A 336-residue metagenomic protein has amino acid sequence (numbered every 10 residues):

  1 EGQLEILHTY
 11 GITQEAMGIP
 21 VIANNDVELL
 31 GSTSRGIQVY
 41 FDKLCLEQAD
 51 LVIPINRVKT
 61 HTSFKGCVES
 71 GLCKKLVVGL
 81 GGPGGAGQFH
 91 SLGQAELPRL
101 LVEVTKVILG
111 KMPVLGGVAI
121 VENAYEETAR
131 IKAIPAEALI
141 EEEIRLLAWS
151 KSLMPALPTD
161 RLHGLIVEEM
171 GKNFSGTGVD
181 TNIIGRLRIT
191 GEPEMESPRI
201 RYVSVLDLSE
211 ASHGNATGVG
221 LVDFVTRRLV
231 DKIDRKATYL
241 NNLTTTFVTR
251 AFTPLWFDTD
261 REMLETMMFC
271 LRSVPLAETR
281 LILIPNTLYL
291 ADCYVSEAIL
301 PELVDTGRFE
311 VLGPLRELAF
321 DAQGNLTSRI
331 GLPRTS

Functional and structural regions predicted by a protein language model:
E1, K59-H61, G171-N173, P285-Y289: Gly/Ser/Thr-rich loops at beta-strand to alpha-helix junctions that form or flank small-molecule/cofactor-binding
G2-C67: An acidic, phosphate/nucleotide-engaging active-site surface
G2-E5, T33-R35, S63-V68, A129-A133 (+3 more regions): Short acidic, glycine/serine/threonine-rich loops at helix termini
E15-I19, E47-L51, K111-L115, D160-H163 (+2 more regions): Short coil/turn connectors at secondary-structure junctions
M17-N24, G31-S32, P54-I55, G116-I120 (+3 more regions): General beta-strand structural signal in soluble alpha/beta enzymes
I19-S32, H163-V167, G171-S175, F247-D258: Active-site rim loops that border cofactor/substrate pockets in soluble metabolic enzymes
F41-G171, G185, I189: Conserved, well-structured core segments that form the ligand-binding/active-site neighborhood of functional domains
N182-R186, G191-S336: C-terminal non-catalytic interaction/assembly regions of soluble proteins
